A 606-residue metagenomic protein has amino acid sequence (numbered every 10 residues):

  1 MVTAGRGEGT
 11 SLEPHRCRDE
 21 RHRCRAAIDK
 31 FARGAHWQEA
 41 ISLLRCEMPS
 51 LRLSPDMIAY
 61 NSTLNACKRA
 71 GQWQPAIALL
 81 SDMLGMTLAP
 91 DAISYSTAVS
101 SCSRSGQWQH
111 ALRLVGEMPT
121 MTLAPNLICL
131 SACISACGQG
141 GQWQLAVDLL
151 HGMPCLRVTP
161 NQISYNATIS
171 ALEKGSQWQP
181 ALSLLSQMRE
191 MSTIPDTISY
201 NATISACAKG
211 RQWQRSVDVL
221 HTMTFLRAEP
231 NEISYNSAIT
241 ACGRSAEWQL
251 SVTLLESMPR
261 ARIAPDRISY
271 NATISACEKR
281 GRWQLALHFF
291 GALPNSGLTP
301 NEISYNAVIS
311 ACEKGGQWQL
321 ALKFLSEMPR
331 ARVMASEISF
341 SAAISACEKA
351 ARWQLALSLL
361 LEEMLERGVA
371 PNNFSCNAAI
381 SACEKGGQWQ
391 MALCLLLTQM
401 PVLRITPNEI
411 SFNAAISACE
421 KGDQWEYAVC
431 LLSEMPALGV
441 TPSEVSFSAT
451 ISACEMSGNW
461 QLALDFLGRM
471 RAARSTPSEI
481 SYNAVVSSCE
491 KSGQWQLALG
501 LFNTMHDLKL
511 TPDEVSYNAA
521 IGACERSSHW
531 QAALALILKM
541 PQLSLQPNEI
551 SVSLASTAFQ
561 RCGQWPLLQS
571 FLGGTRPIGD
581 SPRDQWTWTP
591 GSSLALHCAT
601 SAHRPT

Functional and structural regions predicted by a protein language model:
M1-D82, I93-S96, C102-R113, E117 (+25 more regions): N-terminal targeting peptides
R16, L51-R52, T87, T122 (+14 more regions): Inter-helix linker motif
E20-R25, D29, A40, D56-N61 (+46 more regions): Pentatricopeptide repeat
A35, S50-R52, T122, C155 (+17 more regions): Acidic, glycine-centered low-complexity repeats within long intrinsically disordered regions
E47-M48, M83-M86, M118-M121, M153 (+12 more regions): Methionine-biased hydrophobic packing positions in alpha-helices, especially within tandem helical repeat solenoids
K421, S433, M456, G468 (+2 more regions): Ankyrin-repeat and related helical/solenoid repeat scaffolds used for protein-protein interactions
